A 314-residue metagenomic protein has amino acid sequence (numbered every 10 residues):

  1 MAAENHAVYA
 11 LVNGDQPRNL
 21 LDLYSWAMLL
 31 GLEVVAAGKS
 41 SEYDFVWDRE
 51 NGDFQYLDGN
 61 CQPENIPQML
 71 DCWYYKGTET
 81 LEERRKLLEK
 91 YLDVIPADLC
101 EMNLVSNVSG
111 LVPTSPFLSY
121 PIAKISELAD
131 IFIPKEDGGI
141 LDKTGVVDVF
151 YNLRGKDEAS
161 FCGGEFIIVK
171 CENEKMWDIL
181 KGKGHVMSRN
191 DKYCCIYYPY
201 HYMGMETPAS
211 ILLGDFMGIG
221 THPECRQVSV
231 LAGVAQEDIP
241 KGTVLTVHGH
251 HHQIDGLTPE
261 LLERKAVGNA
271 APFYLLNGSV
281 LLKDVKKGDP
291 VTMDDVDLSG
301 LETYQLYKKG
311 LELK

Functional and structural regions predicted by a protein language model:
M1, N13-D15, K39-S40, H250 (+1 more regions): Short, ordered loop/turn segments at secondary-structure junctions
M1-V8, V12-P17, Y24-S25: Rossmann-fold NAD(P)-binding glycine/threonine-rich loop
A2-H6, W26-L30, G52-Q55, I133: Short, hinge-like loop/turn segments at secondary-structure boundaries
V8-Y9, V34, P113: Hydrophobic beta-strand scaffold residues
N19-L21, L99: Short glycine/serine/threonine-rich phosphate/pyrophosphate-binding segments that cradle anionic phosphate groups
L21-Y24, F45-G52, L128, G256-E260: Short acidic, glycine/serine/threonine-rich loops at helix termini
L32-F45: NAD(P)-dependent dehydrogenases' Rossmann-like dinucleotide-binding region
Y56-K314: C-terminal catalytic/substrate-binding lobe primarily of soluble NAD(P)-dependent oxidoreductases
